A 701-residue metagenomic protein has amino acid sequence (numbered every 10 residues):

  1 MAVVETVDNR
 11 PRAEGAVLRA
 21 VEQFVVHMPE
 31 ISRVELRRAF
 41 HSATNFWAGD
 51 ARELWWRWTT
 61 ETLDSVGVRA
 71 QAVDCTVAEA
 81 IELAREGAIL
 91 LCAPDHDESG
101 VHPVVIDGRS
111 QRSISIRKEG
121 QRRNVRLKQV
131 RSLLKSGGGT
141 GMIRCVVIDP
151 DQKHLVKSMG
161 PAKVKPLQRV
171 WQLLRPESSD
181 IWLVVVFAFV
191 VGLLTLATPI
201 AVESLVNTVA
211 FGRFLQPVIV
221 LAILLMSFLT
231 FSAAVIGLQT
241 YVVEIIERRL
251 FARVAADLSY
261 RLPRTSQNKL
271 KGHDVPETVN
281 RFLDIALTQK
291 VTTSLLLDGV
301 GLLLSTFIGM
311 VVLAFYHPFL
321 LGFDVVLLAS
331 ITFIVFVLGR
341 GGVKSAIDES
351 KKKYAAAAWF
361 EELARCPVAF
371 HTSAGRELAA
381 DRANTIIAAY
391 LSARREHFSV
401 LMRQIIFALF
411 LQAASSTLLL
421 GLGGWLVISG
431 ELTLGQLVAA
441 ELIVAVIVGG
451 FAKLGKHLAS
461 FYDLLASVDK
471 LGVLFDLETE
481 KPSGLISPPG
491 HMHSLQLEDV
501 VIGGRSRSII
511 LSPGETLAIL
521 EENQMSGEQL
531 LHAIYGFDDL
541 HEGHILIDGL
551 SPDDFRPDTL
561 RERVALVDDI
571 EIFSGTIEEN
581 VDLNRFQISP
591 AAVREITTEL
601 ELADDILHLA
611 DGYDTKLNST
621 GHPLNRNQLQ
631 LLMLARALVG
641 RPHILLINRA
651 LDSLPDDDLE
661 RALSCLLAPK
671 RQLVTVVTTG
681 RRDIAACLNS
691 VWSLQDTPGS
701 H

Functional and structural regions predicted by a protein language model:
M1-A197, L215, Q239, V243 (+6 more regions): Membrane-integrated ABC transporters
V105, Q111-R112, W182-L238, V242 (+4 more regions): Transmembrane helix-loop-helix hairpins at lipid-water interfaces of multipass membrane proteins, especially the type-1
I223-F231, I236, L297-D348, G421-L432: Transmembrane helices of ABC transporter permease
L224-I236, L327-T332, Q404-S415, L434-K456: Hydrophobic alpha-helical segments in the permease module
Q267-N268, N280-T292, L296, V300 (+4 more regions): An intracellular "coupling" helix at the cytosolic face of ABC transporter transmembrane type-1 domains
K352, G375, I447-L477: Cytosolic ends of transmembrane helices, especially the final helix of ABC transmembrane type-1 domains
F475-A518, A668-L673: Primarily ABC-family ATPase nucleotide-binding module
E578-S619, S664: ABC ATPase nucleotide-binding domain helical subdomain, centered on the C-loop/LSGGQ "ABC signature"
